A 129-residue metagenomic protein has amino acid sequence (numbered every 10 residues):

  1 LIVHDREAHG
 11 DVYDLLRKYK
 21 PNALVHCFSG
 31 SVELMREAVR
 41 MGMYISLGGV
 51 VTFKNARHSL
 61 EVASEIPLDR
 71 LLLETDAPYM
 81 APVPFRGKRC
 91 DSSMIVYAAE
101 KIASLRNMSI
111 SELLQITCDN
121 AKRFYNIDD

Functional and structural regions predicted by a protein language model:
L1-M41, F53-K54, E61-V62, I66 (+2 more regions): Divalent metal-binding pocket/active-site signature
I45-G48: Helix-adjacent hinge/juxtasegments
S59, R70, S104-L105: Short, intrinsically disordered/low-complexity patches at protein termini and at juxtamembrane boundaries
L60-E61, E100: Active-site phosphate/pyrophosphate- and oxyanion-stabilizing loops and adjacent acidic/basic residues in soluble
S64-E65, L71, D128-D129: Alpha-helix boundary/capping detector
D69-A77: Non-cysteine beta-strand/loop elements that form the S-adenosyl-L-methionine
M80-A81: Amphipathic alpha-helical segments at domain termini/boundaries
M94-D129: Mid-to-C-terminal alpha-helical segments outside catalytic/metal-binding sites
